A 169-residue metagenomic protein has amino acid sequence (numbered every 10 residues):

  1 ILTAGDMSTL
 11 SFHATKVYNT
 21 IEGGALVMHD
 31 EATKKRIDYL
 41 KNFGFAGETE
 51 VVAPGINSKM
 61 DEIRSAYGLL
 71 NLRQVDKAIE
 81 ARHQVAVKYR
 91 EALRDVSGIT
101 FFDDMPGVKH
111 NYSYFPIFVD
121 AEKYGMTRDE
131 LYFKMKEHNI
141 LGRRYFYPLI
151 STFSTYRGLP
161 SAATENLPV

Functional and structural regions predicted by a protein language model:
I1-Y18, K35, G47-V52: Conserved active-site segment immediately N-terminal to the catalytic lysine that forms the internal aldimine
L2-T3, L26, P160-A162: Short, hinge-like loop/turn segments at secondary-structure boundaries
A4, E22, F115: Acidic, glycine-centered active-site loop in nucleotide-sugar glycosyltransferases
M7, A25-L26, A46, N57: Gly/Ser/Thr-rich beta-alpha loop segments that engage phosphate groups in nucleotides
T9, A25, Y114-P116: Short aromatic/hydrophobic contact patches that present stacked aromatics for nucleic-acid/ligand binding
S11, G24-D30, L69: Short beta-strand-to-turn element immediately C-terminal to the catalytic PLP-Schiff-base lysine in fold type I
V17, I21-A25: Glycine-rich phosphate-binding loop of ATP-grasp-fold ATP-dependent ligases
E31-V169: PLP-dependent aminotransferase class I/II
